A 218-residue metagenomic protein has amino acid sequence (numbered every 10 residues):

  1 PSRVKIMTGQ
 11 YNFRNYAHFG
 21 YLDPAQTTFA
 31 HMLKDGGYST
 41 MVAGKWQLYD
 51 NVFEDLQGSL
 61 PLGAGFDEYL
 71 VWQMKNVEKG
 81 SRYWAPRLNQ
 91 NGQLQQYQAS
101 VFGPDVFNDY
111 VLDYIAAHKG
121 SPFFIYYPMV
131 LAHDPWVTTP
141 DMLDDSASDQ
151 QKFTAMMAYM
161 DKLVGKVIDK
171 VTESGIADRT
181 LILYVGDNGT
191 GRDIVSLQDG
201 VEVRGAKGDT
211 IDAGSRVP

Functional and structural regions predicted by a protein language model:
P1-P218: Formylglycine-dependent sulfatase
